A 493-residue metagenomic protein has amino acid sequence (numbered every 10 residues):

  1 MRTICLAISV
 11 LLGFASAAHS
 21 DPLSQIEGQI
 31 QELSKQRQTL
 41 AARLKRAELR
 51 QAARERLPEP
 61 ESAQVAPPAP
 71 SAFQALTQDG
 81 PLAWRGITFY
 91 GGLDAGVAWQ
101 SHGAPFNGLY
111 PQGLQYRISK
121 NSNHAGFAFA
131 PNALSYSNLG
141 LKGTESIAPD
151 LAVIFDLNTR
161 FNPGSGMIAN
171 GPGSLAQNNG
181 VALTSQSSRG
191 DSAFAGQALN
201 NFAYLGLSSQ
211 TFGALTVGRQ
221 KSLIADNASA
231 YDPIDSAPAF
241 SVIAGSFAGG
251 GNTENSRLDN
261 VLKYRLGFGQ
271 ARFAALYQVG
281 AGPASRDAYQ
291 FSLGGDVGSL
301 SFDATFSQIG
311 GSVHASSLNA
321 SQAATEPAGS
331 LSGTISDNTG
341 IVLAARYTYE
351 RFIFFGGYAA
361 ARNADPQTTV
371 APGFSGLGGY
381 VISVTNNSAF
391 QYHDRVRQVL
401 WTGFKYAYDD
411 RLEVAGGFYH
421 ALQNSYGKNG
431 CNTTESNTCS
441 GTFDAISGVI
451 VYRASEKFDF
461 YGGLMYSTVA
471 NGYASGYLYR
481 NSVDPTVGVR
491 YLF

Functional and structural regions predicted by a protein language model:
I8, L12, H19-G108: N-terminal periplasmic/intermembrane-space "pro-region" immediately following the signal or transit peptide
A75-G103, N107-L109, S122-D287, G294-S301: Outer membrane beta-barrel
Q78-D79, G140-K142, Y204-L207, K263-R265 (+7 more regions): Outer-membrane beta-barrel architecture
G91-W99, F155-T159, R219, A275-V279 (+6 more regions): Transmembrane beta-barrel strands of outer-membrane/channel proteins
L134-Y136, A198-N200, R257, R286-A288 (+4 more regions): Membrane-spanning beta-strands of outer-membrane beta-barrel proteins
L151-V153, T211-L215, Q270-A274, S299-A304 (+4 more regions): Repeated loop/turn-to-beta-strand initiation elements of outer-membrane beta-barrel proteins
Q290-G448: Detector for outer-membrane/organellar transmembrane beta-barrel domains, recognizing the amphipathic beta-strand
Y452-A454, R480-F493: Outer-membrane beta-barrel "beta-signal"
